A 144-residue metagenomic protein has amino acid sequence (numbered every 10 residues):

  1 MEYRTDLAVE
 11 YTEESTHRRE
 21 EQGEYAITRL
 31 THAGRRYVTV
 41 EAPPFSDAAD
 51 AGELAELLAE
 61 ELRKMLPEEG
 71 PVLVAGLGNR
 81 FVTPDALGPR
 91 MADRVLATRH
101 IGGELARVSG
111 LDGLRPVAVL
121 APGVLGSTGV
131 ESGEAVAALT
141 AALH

Functional and structural regions predicted by a protein language model:
M1-A42, A48-A49: N-terminal amphipathic/basic leader segments beginning at the initiator methionine
L30-H32, M65-E68, S109-G113, A141-H144: Solvent-exposed alpha-helices and their adjacent loops that cap or buttress functional pockets in soluble metabolic
V40-P43, P71-V82, V119-G123: Short glycine-rich or small-residue beta-strand-to-loop segments that form or flank ligand, phosphate, metal/Fe-S
A51-G76, F81, V95-T98: Active-site cofactor/substrate anionic-group-binding motifs, chiefly glycine- and Lys/Arg-rich phosphate-binding loops
L58, L62, G88-V95, V136 (+1 more regions): Buried hydrophobic packing segments
V82-D85, G129: Short glycine/serine/threonine-rich phosphate/pyrophosphate-binding segments that cradle anionic phosphate groups
L87-V124: Anionic-ligand anchoring segments at beta-strand to alpha-helix junctions in alpha/beta enzyme folds, i.e., glycine
L111, V117-H144: Catalytic-core regions of hydrolytic enzymes
